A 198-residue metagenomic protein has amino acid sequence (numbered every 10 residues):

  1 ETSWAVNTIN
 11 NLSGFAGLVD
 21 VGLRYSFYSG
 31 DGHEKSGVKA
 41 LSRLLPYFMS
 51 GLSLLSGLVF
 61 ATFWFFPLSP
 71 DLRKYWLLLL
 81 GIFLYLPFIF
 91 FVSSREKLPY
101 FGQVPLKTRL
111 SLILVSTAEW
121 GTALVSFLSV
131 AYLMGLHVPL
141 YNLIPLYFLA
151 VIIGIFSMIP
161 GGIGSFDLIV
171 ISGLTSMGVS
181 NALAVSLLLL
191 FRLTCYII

Functional and structural regions predicted by a protein language model:
E1-V6, L54-L55, V59-I155, N181-L188 (+1 more regions): Predominantly cytoplasmic-facing regulatory/coupling regions of multi-pass membrane proteins
W4, T8, V19-F27, S42: Transmembrane helical bundles of ABC transporters
N7-G14, F148-D167: Transmembrane alpha-helix interface/packing and boundary motifs in multi-pass membrane proteins, characterized by
N7-L18, L45-G57: Mid-bilayer segments of alpha-helical transmembrane spans in multi-pass integral membrane proteins that mediate
N11, G30, Y132-L133, G154-I155 (+1 more regions): Transmembrane helix-loop junction
F15, V19-D20, G30-P46, V179-L190: Membrane-interface alpha-helices at helix entry/exit sites of multi-pass transporters
G17-G30, P160-S176: Re-entrant/interfacial helical elements at transmembrane boundaries that shape and gate the permeation pathway
A40-S50, K74-G81: Alpha-helical transmembrane segments of integral membrane proteins, especially early/N-terminal helices
